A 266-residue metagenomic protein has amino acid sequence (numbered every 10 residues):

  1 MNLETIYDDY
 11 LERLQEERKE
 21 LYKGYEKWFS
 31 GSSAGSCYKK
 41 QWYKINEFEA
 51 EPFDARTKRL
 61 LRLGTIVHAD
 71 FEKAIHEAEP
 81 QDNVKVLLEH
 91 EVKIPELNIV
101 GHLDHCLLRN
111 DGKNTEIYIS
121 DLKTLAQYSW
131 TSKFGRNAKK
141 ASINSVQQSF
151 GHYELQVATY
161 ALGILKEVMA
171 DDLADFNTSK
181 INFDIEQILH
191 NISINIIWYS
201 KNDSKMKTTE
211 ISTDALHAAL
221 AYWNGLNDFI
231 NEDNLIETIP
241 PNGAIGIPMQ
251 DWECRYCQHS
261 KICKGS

Functional and structural regions predicted by a protein language model:
M1-I119, A126-F134: Metal-dependent nuclease catalytic cores that hydrolyze phosphodiester bonds in DNA/RNA, characterized by
T5, Q147-G151, L162-S266: Metal-dependent nuclease catalytic regions and adjoining charged, substrate-binding loops involved in nucleic-acid end
A55, R59, L63, S145-H152 (+1 more regions): Conserved aromatic-histidine-acidic binding/catalytic patches
I66, D70, L155-G163: Short amphipathic alpha-helical face segments that pack within enzyme cores and frequently flank/anchor catalytic
L97-N98, G151-Q156: Short, glycine/acidic-rich beta->alpha junctions
K123-A126, S200: A short beta-strand motif that forms part of the nucleic acid-binding face of small beta-barrel RNA-binding folds
S129-V146: A solvent-exposed, charged loop/short amphipathic helix patch at secondary-structure junctions
